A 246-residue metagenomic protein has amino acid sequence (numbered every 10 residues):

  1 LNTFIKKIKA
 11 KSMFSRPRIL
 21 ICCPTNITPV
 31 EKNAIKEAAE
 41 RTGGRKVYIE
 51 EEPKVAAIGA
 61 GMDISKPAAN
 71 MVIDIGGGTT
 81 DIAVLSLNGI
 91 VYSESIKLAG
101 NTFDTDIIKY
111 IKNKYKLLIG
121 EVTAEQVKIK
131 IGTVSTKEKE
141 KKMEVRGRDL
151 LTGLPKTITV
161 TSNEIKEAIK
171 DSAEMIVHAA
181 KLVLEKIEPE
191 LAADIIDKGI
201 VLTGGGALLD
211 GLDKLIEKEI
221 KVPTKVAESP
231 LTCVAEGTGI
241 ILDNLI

Functional and structural regions predicted by a protein language model:
L1-I75, A83-V201, A207-I246: Nucleotide/phosphate-binding catalytic cleft detector across ATP-hydrolyzing and phosphate-transferring enzymes
